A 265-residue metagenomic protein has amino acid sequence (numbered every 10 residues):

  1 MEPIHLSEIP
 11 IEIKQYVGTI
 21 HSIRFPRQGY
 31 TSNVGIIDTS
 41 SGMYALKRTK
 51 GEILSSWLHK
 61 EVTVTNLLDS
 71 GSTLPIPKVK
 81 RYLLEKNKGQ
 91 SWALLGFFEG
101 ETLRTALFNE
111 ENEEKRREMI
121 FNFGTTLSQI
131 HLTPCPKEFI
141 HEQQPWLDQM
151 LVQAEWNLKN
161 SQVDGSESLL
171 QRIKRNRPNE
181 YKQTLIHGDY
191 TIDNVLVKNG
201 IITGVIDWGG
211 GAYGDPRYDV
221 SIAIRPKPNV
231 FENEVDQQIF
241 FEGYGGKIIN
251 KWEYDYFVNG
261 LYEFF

Functional and structural regions predicted by a protein language model:
I4-Y16, E99, N109, E113-F121 (+2 more regions): An alpha-helical support segment within catalytic cores of ATP-dependent transferases
Y16-T39: ATP-binding glycine-rich phosphate-binding loop
Y30-D38, A45-L46, P136-F139, R172-Y218: Active-site acidic catalytic loop and adjacent metal/ATP-binding pocket of ATP-dependent phosphoryl transfer enzymes
V34, T65, V79, G96 (+5 more regions): Generic structural signal for small/hydrophobic residues in well-ordered secondary structure, especially within
T39, R48-K50, R81, F97 (+1 more regions): Residue-level recognition of conserved beta-strand positions in structured domain cores
A45-A93, N109-Q129: A conserved alpha-helical element in kinase catalytic cores
A93-E101: Short pocket-lining segment of the protein kinase catalytic domain that shapes the ATP-binding cleft
Q183-L185, K198-E253, F265: Active-site Asp-x-Gly
